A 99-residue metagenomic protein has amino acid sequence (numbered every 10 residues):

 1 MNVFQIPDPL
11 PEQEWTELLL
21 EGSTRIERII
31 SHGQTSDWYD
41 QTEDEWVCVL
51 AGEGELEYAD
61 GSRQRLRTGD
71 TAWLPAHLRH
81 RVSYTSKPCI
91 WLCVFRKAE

Functional and structural regions predicted by a protein language model:
M1-Y39: A short, N-terminal "cap"/entry segment at the start of jelly-roll beta-barrel domains of the cupin/DSBH fold
S23, E43, P88-C89: A structure-centric signal for secondary-structure junctions around beta-strands
R28, A51, Y58-D60, Y84 (+1 more regions): Residue-level recognition of conserved beta-strand positions in structured domain cores
T35-S36, G52-Y58, T71: Short beta-strand segments in beta-sandwich/barrel cores
Y39-Q41, H80: Histidine-centered active-site/metal-ligand motif
Q41-L56: Short, conserved beta-strand element in jelly-roll/cupin
G61-A76: Short acidic-glycine-tyrosine-enriched beta hairpin
A76-E99: Ligand-binding loop in jelly-roll beta-barrel domains
